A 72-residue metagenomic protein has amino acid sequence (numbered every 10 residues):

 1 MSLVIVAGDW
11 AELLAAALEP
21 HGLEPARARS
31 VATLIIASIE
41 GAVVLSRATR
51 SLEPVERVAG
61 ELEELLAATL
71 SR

Functional and structural regions predicted by a protein language model:
S2, A17, L45-T49, L65-A68: Amphipathic, soluble alpha-helical interaction motifs
L3-G8, A59: Amphipathic, non-transmembrane alpha-helical scaffold segments
A7-A32, A68-R72: Hydrophobic alpha-helical bundle segments that form small-molecule/ligand-binding pockets
P25-A48, E61-L65: Hydrophobic alpha-helical segments that form the core of small-molecule binding pockets and/or dimer interfaces
V58-A59, E63-A67, S71-R72: Outer-membrane beta-barrel domain signature
